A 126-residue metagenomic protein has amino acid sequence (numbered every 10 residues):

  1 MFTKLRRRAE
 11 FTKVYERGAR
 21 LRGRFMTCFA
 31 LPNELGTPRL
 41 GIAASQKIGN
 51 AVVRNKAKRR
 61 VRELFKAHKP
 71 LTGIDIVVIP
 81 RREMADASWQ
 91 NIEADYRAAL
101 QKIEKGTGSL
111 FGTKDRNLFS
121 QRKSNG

Functional and structural regions predicted by a protein language model:
M1-G126: Positively charged, solvent-exposed patches that mediate nucleic-acid binding
